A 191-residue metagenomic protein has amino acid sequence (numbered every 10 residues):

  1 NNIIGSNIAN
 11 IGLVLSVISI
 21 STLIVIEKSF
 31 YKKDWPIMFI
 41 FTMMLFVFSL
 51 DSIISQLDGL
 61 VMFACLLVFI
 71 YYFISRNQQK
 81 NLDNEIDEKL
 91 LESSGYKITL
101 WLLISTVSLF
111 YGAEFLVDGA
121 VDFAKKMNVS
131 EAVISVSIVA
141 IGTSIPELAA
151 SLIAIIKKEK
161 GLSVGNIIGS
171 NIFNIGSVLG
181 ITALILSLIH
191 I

Functional and structural regions predicted by a protein language model:
N1-I189: Hydrophobic alpha-helical segments, chiefly the membrane-spanning helices and signal/signal-anchor peptides
